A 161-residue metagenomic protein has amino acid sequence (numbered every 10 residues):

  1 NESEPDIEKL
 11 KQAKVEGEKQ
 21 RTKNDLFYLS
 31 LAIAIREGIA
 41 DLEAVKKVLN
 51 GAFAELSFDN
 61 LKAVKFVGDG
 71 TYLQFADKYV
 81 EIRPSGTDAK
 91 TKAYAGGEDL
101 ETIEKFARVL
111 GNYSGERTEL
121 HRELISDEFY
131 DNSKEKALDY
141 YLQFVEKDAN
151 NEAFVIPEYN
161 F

Functional and structural regions predicted by a protein language model:
N1-N160: Phosphate-binding and adjacent anionic-ligand microenvironments
